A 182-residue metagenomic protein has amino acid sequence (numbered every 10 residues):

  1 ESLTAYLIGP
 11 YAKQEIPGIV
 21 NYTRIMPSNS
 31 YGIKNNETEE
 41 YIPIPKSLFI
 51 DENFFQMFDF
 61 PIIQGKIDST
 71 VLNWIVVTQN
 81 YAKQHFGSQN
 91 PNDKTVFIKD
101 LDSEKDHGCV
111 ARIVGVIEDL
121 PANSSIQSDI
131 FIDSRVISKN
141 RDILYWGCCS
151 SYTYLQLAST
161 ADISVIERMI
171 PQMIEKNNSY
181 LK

Functional and structural regions predicted by a protein language model:
A5-I63, N177: Short amphipathic beta-strand/extended segments in non-transmembrane regions
P17-V20, L72, G108: Sequence-level motif detector for i,i+2 pairs with an aromatic at +2
S30, L48-I63, W74-K182: Mid-to-C-terminal secondary-structure elements that act as membrane-proximal/extracytoplasmic interface segments
K66-T70: Short, glycine-/polar-rich solvent-exposed loops and beta-turns at beta-strand/coil boundaries
